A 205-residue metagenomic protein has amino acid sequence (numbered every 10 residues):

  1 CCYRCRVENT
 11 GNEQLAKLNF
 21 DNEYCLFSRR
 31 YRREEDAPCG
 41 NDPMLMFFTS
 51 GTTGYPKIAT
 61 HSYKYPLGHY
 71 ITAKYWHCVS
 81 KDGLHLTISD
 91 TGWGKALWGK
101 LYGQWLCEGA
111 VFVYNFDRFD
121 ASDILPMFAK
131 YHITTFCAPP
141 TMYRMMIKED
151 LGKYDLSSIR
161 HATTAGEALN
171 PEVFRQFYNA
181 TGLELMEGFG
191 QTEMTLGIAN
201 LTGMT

Functional and structural regions predicted by a protein language model:
C1, K57-T60, T87, A110-D117 (+1 more regions): Short beta-strand->loop structural element characteristic of the AMP-binding/adenylate-forming
C2-G11, K17, T164: Short beta-strand elements of ligand-binding domains
R6, A16-F48, Y55, C78-L84: Conserved pre-ATP/AMP-binding loop-to-beta segment of ANL
F27-Y31, A59-S80, G94-K95, Y143-K148 (+1 more regions): Conserved structural elements of the adenylate-forming
P43, T49-T52, H85, F128 (+4 more regions): Conserved S/T- and glycine-rich ATP-binding loop of Class I adenylate-forming
M46, I88-S89, Y114, P139 (+2 more regions): Short hydrophobic "strand-cap" motifs at the C-terminus of beta-strands
L67-L84, T91-T134, E149: Conserved AMP-binding/adenylation subdomain of ANL enzymes
L106, I133-A138, I147-T205: Gly/Ser/Thr-rich phosphate-binding loop
